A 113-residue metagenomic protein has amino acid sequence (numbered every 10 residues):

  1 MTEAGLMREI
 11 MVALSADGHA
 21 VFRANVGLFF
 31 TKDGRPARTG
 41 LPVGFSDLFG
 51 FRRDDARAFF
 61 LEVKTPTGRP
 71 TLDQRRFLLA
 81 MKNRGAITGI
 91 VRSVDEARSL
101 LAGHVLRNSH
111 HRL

Functional and structural regions predicted by a protein language model:
M1-L113: Catalytic phosphate/metal-binding cores of nucleic-acid and nucleotide-processing enzymes, i.e., regions that mediate
